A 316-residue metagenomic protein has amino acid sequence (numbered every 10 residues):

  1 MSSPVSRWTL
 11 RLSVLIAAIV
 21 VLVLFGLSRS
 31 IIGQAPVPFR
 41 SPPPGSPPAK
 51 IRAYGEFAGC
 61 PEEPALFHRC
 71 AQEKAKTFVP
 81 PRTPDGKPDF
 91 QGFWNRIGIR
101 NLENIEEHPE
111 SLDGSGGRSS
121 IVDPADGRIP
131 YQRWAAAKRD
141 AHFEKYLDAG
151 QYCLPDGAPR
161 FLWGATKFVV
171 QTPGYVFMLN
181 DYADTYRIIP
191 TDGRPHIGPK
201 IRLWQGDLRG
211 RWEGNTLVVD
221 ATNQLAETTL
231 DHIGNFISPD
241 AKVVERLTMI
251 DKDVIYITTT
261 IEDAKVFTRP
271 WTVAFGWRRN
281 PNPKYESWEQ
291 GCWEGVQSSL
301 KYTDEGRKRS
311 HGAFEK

Functional and structural regions predicted by a protein language model:
M1-R11: N-terminal secretory signal peptides that target proteins for export/translocation
T9, S13-V14, L24-K316: PEST-like low-complexity, intrinsically disordered acidic/proline/serine-rich tracts that flank trafficking/processing
